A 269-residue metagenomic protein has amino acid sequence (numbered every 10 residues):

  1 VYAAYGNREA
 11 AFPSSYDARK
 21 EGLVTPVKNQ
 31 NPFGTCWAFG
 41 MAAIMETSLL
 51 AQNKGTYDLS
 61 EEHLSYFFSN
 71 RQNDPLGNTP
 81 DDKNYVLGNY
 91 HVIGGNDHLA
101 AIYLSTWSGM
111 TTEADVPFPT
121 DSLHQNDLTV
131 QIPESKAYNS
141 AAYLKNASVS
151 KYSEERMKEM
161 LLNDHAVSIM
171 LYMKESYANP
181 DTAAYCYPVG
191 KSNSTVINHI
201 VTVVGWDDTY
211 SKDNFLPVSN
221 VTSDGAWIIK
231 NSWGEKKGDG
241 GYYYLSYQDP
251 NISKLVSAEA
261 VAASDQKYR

Functional and structural regions predicted by a protein language model:
E9-L23: Extracellular disulfide-stabilized recognition modules
S14-A18, W37-E46, H63-A226, K230 (+1 more regions): Predominantly the structural core of cysteine protease catalytic domains
L23-G34, V86-Y90: A short glycine/serine-rich beta->alpha loop
Q30-K54: Alpha-helical support elements that line or immediately flank enzyme active sites and cofactor-binding pockets
Q52-L64: Short, flexible active-site-proximal loops enriched in glycine and acidic residues
